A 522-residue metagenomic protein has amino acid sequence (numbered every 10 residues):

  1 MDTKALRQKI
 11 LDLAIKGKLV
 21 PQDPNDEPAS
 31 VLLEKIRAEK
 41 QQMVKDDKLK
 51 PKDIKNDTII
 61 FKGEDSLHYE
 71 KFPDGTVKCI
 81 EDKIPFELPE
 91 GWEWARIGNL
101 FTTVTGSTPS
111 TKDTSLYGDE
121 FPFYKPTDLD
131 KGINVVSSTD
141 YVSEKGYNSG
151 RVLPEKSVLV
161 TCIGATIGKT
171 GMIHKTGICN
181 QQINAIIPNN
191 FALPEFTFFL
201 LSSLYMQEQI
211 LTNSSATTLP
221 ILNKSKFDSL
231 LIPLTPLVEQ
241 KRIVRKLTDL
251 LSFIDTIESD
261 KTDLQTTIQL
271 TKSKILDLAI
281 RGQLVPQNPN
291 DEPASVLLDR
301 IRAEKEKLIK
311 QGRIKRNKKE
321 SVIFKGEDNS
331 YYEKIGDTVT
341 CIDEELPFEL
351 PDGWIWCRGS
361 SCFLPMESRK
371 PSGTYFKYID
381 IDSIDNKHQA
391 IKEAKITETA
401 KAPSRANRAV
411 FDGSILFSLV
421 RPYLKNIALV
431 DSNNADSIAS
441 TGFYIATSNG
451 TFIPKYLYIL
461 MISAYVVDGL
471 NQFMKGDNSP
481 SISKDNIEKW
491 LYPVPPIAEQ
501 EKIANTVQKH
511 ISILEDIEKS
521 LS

Functional and structural regions predicted by a protein language model:
M1-K45, E208-Q209, N213, S225-K315 (+2 more regions): Amphipathic alpha-helical coiled-coil/heptad-repeat segments
R7, L11-D12, K16, D57-L67 (+4 more regions): Core structural elements
K9, K78-S107, S252, D260 (+6 more regions): Non-catalytic DNA-recognition/assembly elements of restriction-modification systems
Q22-E27, K48-T58, S110-G118, T212-S214 (+4 more regions): Short coil/turn segments at secondary-structure boundaries
P28-F86, P293, D299-L346: Phosphate/adenylate-binding "loop-and-lid" substructures adjacent to NTP/NAD/dNTP-binding pockets in NTP-dependent
K78-K83, G98-D113, T127-E155, T340-E345 (+2 more regions): Sequence-specific dsDNA recognition surfaces
L88-F101, T170-I173, I187-E195, F199-L201 (+10 more regions): Catalytic cores of nucleotide-enabled group-transfer and carboxylate-activating enzymes in metabolic and assembly-line
K125-P126, V136-L204, A216, I221-N223 (+3 more regions): A short beta-sheet element
